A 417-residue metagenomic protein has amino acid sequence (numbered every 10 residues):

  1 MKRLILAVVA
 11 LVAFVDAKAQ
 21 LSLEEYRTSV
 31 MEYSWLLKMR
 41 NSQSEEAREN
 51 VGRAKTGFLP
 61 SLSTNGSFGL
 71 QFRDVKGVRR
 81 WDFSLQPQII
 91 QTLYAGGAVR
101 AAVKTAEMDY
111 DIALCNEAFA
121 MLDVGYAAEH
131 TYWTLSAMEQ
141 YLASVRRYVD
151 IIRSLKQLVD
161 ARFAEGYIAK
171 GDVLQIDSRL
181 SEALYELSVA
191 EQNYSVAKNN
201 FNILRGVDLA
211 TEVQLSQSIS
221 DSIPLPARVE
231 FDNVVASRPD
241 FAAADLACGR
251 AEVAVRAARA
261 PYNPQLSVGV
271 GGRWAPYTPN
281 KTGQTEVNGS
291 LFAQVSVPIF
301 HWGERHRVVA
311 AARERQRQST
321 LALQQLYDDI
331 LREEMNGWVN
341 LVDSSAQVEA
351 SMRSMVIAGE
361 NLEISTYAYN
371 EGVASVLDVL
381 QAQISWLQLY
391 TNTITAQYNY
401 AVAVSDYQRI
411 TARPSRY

Functional and structural regions predicted by a protein language model:
M1-E24: Bacterial Sec-dependent N-terminal signal peptides
A19-S63, T92, A169, L209-E252 (+4 more regions): Bacterial Sec-pathway N-terminal export signals of envelope proteins
K38, S61-R80, T92-M121, A242 (+3 more regions): Small/polar (Gly/Ser/Thr/Ala-rich) solvent-exposed segments that form structured loops/beta-strands/short helices used
M39-A54, A120, V124-A143, A161 (+4 more regions): Amphipathic alpha-helical coiled-coil segments
F83-I89, G289-V295: Hydrophobic, lipid-facing positions within transmembrane beta-strands of outer-membrane proteins
E107, K170-R179, A310, V376-I384: Short, charged, amphipathic alpha-helical segments
A120-V235, G337-N340, S344, W386 (+1 more regions): Periplasmic alpha-helical coiled-coil/stalk elements that build and connect Gram-negative outer-membrane
